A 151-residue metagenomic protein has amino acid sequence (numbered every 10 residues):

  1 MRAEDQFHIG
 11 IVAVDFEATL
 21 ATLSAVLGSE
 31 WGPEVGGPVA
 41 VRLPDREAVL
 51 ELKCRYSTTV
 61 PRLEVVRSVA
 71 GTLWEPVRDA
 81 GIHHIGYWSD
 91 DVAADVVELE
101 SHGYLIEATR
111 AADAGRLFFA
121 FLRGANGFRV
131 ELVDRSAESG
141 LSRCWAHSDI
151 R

Functional and structural regions predicted by a protein language model:
M1-H8, E64: Short helix/turn-capping signatures at newly exposed starts of structured segments
R2-A3, G37, R78-D79: General secondary-structure edge motif
R2-E4, T22, S29, G71-E75 (+6 more regions): Phosphate-end processing signature that detects enzymes handling 5′-triphosphorylated RNA and polyphosphate
Q6-V14, R55-T58, W74-A93: Vicinal oxygen chelate
V12-V60, A94-G115, C144-I150: Core segments of cupin and vicinal oxygen chelate
E30-P76, F118-S139: Conserved short beta-strand elements that form part of the metal-binding/catalytic scaffold of enzyme active sites
